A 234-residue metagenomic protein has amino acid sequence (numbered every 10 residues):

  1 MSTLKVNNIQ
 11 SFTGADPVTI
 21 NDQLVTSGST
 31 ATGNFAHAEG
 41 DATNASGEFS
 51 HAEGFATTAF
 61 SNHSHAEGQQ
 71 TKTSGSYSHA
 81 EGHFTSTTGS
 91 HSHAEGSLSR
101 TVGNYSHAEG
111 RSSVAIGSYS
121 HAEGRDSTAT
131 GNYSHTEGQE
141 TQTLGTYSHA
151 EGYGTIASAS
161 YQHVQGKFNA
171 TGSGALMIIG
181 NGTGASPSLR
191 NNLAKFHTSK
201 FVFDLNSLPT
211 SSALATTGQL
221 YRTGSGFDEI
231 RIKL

Functional and structural regions predicted by a protein language model:
M1-S27: Short, low-complexity N-terminal tether/leader segments at secretion or assembly junctions of large, surface-exposed
T3, D22-D204: Periodic small-residue-enriched repeat registers in elongated scaffold domains
T3-Q10, H163, L176, L214-I232: Extracellular disulfide-bonded cysteine-rich modules/repeats
Q10, A170, S207: Flexible, active-site-proximal loop/turn residues at the rims of small-molecule/cofactor binding pockets and catalytic
F12, G180-G182, K233: Structured loops at beta-to-helix junctions and adjacent beta-edge loops in soluble globular domains
D16-N21, S188-N191, H197-T198, R222-L234: Short, surface-exposed terminal/edge motifs of secreted or surface/virion proteins that either
D204-T216: Disulfide-braced loops of extracellular cysteine-rich modules
